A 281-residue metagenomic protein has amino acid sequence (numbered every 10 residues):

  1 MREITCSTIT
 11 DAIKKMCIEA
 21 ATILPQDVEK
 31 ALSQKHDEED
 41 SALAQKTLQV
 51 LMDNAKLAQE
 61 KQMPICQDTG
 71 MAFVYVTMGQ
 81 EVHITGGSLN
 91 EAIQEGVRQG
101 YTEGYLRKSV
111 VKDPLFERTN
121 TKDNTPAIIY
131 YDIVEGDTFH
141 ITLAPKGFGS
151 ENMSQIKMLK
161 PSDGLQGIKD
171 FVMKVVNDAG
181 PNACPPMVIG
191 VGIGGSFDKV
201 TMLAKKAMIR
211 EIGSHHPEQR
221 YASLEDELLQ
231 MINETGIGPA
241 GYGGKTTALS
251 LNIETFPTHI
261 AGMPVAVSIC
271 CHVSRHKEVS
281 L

Functional and structural regions predicted by a protein language model:
M1-L281: Non-transmembrane, aqueous-exposed alpha-helical and coiled segments at domain scale
